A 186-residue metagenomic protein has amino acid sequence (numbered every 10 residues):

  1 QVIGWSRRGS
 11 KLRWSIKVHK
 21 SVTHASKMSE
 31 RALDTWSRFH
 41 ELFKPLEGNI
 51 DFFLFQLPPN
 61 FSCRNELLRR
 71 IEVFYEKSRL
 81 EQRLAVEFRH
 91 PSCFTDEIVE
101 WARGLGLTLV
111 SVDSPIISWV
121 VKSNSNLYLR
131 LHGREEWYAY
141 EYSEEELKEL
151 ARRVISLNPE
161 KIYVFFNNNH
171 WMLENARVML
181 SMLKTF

Functional and structural regions predicted by a protein language model:
Q1-F186: Residues lining hydrophobic/aromatic ligand-binding pockets adjacent to catalytic sites
